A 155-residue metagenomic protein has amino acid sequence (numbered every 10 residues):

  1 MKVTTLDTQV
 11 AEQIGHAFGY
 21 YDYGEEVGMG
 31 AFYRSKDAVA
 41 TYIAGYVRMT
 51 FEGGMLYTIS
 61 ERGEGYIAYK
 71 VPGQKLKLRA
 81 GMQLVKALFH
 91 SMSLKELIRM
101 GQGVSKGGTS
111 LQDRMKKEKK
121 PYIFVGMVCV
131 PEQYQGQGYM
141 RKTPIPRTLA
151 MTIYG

Functional and structural regions predicted by a protein language model:
M1-H16, Y20-E25, P72: A short beta-loop-alpha structural element at the N-terminal edge of CoA-dependent acyl/N-acetyltransferase catalytic
Y23-A44: Conserved GNAT-fold acetyl-CoA-binding loop/helix
A38-T58, G63, K120-P121: A short helix-loop-beta-strand connector motif used in the catalytic cores of GNAT acetyltransferases and, in some
T58-I59, A68-K70, T152-Y154: Short, well-ordered beta-strand micro-motif
A68-M127: Conserved acyl-donor/pantetheine-binding loop and adjacent beta-alpha core of acyl/acetyltransferases and related
K117-E118, V128-K142: Conserved glycine-rich acetyl-CoA-binding loop
K120-I123, I145-T148, T152-G155: Conserved GNAT acetyl-CoA-binding A-motif
